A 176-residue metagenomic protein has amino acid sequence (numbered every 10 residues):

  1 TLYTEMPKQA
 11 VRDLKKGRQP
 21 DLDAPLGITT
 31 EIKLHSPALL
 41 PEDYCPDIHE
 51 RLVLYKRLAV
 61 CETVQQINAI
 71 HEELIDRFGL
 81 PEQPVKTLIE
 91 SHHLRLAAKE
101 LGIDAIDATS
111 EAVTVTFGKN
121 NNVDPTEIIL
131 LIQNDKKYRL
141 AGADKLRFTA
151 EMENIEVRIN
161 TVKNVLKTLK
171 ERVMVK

Functional and structural regions predicted by a protein language model:
T1-K176: Accessory helical-bundle/CTD segments and flexible terminal tails appended to RecA-like ATPase motors
